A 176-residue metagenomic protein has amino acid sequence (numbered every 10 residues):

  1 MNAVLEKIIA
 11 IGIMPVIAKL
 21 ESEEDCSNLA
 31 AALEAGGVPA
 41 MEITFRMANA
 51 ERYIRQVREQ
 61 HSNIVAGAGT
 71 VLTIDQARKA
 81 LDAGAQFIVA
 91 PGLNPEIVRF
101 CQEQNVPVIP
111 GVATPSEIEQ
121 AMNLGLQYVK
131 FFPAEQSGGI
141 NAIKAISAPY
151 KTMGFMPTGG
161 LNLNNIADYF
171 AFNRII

Functional and structural regions predicted by a protein language model:
M1-A83, E103, T152, L163-N164 (+1 more regions): Conserved N-terminal beta1-alpha1 strand-loop-helix module at the mouth
P39, Q86, Q127, I175-I176: Short acidic/polar active-site loop segments enriched in Thr and Asp
N49, L81-F170: Conserved anion-binding
